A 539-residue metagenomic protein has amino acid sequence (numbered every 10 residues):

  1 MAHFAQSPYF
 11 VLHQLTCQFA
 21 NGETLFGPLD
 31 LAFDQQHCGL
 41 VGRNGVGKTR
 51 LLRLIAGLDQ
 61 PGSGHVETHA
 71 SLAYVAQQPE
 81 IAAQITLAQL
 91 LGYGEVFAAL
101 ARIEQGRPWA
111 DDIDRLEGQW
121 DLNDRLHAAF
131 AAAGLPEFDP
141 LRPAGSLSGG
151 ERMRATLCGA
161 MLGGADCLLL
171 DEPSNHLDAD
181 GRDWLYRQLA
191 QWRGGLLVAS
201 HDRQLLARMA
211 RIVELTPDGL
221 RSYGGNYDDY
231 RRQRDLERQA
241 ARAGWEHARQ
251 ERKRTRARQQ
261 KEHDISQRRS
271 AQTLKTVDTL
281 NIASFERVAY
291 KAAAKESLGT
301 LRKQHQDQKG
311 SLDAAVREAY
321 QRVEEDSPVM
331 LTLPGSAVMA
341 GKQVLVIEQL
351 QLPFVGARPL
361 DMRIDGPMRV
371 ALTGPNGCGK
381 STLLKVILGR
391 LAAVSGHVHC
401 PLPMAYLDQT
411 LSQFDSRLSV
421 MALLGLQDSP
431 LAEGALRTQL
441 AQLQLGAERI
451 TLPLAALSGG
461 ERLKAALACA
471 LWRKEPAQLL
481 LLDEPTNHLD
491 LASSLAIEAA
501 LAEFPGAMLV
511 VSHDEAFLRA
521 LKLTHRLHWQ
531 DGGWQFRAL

Functional and structural regions predicted by a protein language model:
A2-Q18, V96-G150, Q233-F354: Coupling and communication elements adjacent to P-loop NTPase active sites across diverse families
L12-L15, T24-Q36, G64, I347-G366 (+1 more regions): Conserved beta-strand
H37-C38, R50-D111, G366-R369, G374-C378 (+3 more regions): ABC ATPase nucleotide-binding domain signature region
I81-S146, Q409-Q478, N487: ABC-family P-loop ATPase nucleotide-binding domains
Q84-I85, Q89-L90, L215-A243, W529-L539: Conserved beta-strand-loop-alpha-helix hinge in the C-terminal portion of ABC ATPase nucleotide-binding domains
G150-L169, G460-L481: GG-anchored amphipathic helix commonly corresponding to the ABC/SMC/Rad50 NBD signature/C-loop
L168-E172, L177, L185, L407 (+2 more regions): Catalytic Walker B motif of ABC-type/P-loop ATPase nucleotide-binding domains
D202-R208, D229, E515-A520: Conserved H-loop
